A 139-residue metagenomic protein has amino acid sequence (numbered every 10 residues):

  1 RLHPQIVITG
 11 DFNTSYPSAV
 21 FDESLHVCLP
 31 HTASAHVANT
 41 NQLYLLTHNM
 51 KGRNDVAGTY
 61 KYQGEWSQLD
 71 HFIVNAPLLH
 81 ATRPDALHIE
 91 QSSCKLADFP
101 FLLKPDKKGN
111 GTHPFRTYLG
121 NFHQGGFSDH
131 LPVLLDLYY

Functional and structural regions predicted by a protein language model:
R1-V7, N13-Y139: Metal-dependent phosphoester-hydrolase catalytic domains
